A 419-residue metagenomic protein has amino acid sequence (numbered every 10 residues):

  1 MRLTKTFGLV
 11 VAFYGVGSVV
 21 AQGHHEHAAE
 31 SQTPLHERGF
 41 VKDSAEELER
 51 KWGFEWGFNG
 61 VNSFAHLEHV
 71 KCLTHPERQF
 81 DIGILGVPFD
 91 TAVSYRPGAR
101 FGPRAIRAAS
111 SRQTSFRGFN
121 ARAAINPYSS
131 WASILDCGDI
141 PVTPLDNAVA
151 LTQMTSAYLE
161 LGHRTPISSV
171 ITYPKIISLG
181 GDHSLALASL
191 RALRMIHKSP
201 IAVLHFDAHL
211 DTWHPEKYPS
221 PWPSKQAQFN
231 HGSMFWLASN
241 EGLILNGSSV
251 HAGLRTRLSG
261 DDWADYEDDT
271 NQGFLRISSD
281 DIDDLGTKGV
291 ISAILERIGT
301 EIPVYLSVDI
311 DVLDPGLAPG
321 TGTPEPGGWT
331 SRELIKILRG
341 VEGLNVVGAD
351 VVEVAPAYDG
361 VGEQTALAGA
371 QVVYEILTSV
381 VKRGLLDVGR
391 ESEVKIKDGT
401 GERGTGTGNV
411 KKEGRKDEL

Functional and structural regions predicted by a protein language model:
M1-Q22: Fungal secretory targeting signals
H25-L419: Conserved alpha-helical scaffold segments that buttress catalytic/binding sites
